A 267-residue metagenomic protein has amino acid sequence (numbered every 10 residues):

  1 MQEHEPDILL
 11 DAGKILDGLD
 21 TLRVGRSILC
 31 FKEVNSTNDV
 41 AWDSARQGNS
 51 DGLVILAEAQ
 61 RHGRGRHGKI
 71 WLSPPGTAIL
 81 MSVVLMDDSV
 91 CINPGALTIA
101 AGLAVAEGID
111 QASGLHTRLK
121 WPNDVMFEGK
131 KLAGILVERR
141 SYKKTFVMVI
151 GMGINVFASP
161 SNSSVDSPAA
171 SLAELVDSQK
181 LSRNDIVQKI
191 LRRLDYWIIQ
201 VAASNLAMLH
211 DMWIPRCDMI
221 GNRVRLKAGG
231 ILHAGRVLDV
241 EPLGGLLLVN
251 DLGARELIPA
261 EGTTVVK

Functional and structural regions predicted by a protein language model:
M1-D7, R23-V24, C91-N93, I99-T117 (+1 more regions): Long, positively charged amphipathic alpha-helical accessory segments at protein N-termini or as interdomain linkers
M1-Q111, L181: N-terminal lobe of the biotin/lipoate ligase/transferase fold
K32, L119-W121: Short loop/edge segments at beta-strand edges and connector loops that shape dinucleotide/nucleotide cofactor-binding
D124: Conserved active-site carboxylates
